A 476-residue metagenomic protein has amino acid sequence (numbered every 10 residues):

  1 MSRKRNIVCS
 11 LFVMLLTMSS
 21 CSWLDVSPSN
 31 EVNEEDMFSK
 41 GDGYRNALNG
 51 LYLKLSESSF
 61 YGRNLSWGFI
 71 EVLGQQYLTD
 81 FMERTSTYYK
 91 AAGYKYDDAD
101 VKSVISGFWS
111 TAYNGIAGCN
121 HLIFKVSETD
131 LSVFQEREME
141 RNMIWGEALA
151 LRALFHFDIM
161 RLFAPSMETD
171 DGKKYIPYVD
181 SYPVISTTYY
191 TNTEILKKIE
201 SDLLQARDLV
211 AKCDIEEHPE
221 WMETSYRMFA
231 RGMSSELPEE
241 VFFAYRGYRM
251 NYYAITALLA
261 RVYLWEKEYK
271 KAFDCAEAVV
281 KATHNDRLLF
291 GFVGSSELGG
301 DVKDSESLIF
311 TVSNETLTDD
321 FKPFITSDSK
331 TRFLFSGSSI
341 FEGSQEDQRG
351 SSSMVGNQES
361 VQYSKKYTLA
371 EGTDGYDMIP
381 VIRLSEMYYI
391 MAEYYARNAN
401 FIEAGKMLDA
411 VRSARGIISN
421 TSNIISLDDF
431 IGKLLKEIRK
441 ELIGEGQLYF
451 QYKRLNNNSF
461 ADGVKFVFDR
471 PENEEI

Functional and structural regions predicted by a protein language model:
M1-N30: Bacterial Sec-dependent N-terminal signal peptides
C21-L73, N314, G405, N458-I476: Membrane-proximal, proline-rich intrinsically disordered regions
S86-F163, I185-T193, L209-V210, G372-I379 (+2 more regions): Conserved, well-structured interaction surfaces
I116-C119, L196, L203, A276 (+2 more regions): Inward-facing hydrophobic residues that define packing positions of alpha-helical scaffold repeats
W221-E236, F242-Y252, L264-K267, K271-L384 (+7 more regions): Hydrophobic-face positions in mid-chain alpha helices that act as interaction patches
